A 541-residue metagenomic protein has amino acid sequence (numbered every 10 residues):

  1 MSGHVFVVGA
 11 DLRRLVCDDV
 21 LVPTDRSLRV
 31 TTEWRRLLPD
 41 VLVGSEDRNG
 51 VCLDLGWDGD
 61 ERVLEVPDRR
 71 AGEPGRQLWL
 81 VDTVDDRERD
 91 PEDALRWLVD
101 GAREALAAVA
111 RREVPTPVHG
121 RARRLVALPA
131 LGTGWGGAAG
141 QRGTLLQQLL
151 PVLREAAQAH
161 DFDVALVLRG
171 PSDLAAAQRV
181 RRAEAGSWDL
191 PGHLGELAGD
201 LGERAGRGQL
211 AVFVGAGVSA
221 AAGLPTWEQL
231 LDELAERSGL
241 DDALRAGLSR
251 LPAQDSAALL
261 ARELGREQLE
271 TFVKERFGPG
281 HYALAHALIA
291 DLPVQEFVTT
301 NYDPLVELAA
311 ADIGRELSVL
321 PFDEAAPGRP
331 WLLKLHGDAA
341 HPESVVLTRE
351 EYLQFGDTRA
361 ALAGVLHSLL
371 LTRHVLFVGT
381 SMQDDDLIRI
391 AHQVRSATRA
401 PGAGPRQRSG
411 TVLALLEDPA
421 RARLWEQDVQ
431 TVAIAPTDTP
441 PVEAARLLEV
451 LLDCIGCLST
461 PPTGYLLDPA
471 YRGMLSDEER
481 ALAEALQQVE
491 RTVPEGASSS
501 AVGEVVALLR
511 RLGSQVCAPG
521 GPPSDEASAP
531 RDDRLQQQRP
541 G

Functional and structural regions predicted by a protein language model:
M1, A10, E155-L166, G170-V212 (+9 more regions): SIR2/sirtuin-family catalytic core signature
M1-G120: Glycine-/small-residue-enriched capping loops at alpha/beta junctions
L12-R13, D25-T31, D200-A211, A216-P225 (+3 more regions): Metabolite-binding pocket within alpha/beta catalytic cores that recognizes anionic/polar moieties
T24-V63, F213-Q254, A310-G314: Adenosine ribonucleotide-centric catalytic and binding domains
T32-R36, G136-L150, L224-W227, A309-A310 (+1 more regions): Short Gly/Thr/Asp-enriched flexible loops that form oxyanion-binding sites at enzyme active sites
V84-D189: Phosphate/ribose-phosphate-bearing ligand recognition and processing surfaces, centered on ADP-ribose/NAD(+/P+) systems
L145-R154, E350-V365, I390-H392: Active-site glycine-rich loop that binds ribose-phosphate moieties when present
I313-L371: Active-site gating loop/helix substructures
